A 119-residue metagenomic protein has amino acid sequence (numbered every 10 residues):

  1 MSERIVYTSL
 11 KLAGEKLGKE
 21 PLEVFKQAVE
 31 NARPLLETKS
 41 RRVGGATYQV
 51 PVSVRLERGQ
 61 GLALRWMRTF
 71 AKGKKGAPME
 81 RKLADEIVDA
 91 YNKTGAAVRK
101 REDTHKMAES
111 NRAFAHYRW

Functional and structural regions predicted by a protein language model:
Y7-W119: Strongly charged
